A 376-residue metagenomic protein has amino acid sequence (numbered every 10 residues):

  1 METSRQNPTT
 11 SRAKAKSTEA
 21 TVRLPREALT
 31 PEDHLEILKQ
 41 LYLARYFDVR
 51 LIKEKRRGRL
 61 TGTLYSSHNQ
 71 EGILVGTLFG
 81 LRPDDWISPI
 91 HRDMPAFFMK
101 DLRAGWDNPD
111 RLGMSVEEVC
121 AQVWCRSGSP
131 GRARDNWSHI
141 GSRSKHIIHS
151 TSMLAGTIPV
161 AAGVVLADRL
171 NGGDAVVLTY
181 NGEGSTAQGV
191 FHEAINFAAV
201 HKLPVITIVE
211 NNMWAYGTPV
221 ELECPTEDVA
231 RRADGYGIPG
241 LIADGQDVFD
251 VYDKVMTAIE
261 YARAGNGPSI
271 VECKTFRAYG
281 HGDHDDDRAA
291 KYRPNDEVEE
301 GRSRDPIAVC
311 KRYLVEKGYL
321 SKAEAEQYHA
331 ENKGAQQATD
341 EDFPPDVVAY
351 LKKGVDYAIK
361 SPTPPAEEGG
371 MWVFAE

Functional and structural regions predicted by a protein language model:
M1-I73, F79, H281, D285-E376: Conserved acidic/glycine
A15-T18, L38, S127-P130, N196 (+1 more regions): Short acidic/polar alpha-helix capping motifs at helix-coil junctions
Y46, R92, G245: Residues that form or immediately flank small-molecule/cofactor binding pockets and catalytic motifs
V49-I52, R57-H201, P219-P225, A230-G237: Cofactor-binding active-site loop characterized by glycine-rich and histidine/acidic residues
H91, C273-T275, V373: A general secondary-structure junction signal
F97-M99, G217, H281, E368: Short acidic, gly/pro-rich beta-turn/loop elements at beta-sheet edges and active-site/ligand-binding grooves
I147-D356, K360: Glycine-rich ThDP/TPP pyrophosphate-binding loop and its adjacent helix/strand module within ThDP-dependent enzymes
